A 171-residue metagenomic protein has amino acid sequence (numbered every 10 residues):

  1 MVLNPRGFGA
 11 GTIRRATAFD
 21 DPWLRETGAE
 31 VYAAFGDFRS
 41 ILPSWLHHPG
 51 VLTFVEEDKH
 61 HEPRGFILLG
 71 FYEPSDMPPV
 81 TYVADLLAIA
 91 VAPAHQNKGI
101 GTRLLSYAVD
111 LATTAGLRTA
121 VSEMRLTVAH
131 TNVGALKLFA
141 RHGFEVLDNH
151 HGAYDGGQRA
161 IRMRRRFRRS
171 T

Functional and structural regions predicted by a protein language model:
V2-G11, R15-Q96, T102-R118, R166-R168: Acetyl-CoA-dependent GNAT
S44-H48, T131, A153-G157: A short beta-turn/loop motif at secondary-structure boundaries
K98, T102, H150-H151, G157 (+2 more regions): Acyl-donor (CoA/ACP) binding surface of acyl/acetyltransferases
L104, N132-A135: Conserved short alpha-helix immediately C-terminal to the canonical SAM/SAH-binding motif I of Rossmann-like
R125-V128, A140, E145-R162: Conserved catalytic-core motifs of GNAT/GCN5-like acyltransferases
